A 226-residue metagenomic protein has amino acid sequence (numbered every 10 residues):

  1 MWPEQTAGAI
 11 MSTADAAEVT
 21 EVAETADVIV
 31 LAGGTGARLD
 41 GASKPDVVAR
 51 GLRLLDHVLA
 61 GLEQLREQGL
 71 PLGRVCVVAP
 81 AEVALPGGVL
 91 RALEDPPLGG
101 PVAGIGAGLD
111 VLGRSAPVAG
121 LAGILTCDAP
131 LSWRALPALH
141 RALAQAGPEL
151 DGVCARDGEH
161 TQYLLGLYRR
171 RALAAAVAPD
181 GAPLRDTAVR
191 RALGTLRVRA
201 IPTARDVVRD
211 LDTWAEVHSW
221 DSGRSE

Functional and structural regions predicted by a protein language model:
M1, G73, L90, S222-G223: Short, intrinsically disordered low-complexity segments
W2-E4, G8, S12-V28, G33-T35: N-proximal low-complexity "stem/linker" segments adjacent to membrane-targeting elements
W2-Q5, L136, V217, G223: Enriched - but not universal
V22-D186, R191-V207, W214-A215: Nucleotide and nucleotide-moiety/phosphate-recognizing core
V208-E226: Short, basic/aromatic-enriched C-terminal tail that caps enzymatic domains
